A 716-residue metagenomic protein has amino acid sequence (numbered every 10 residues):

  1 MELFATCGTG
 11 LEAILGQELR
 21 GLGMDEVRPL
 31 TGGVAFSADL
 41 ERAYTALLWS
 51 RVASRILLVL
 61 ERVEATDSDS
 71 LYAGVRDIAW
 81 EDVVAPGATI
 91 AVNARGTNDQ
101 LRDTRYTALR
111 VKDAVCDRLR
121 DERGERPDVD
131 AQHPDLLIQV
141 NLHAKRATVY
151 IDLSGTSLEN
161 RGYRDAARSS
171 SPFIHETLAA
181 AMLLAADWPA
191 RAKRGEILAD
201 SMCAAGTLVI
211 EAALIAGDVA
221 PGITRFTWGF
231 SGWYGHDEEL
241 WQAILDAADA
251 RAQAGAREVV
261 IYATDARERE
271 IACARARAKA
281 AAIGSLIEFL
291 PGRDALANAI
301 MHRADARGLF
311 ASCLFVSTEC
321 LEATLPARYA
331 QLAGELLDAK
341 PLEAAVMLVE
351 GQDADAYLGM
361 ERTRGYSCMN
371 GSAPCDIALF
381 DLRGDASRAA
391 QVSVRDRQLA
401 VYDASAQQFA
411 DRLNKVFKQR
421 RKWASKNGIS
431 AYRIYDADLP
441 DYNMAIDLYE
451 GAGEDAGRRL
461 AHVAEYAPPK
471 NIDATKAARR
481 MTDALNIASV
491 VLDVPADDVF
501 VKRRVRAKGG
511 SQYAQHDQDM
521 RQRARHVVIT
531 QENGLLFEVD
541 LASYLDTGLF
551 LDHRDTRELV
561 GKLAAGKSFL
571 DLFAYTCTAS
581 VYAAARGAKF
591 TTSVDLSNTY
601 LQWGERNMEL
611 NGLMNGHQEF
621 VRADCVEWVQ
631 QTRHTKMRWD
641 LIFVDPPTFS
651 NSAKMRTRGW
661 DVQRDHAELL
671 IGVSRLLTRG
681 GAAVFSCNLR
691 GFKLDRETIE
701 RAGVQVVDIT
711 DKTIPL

Functional and structural regions predicted by a protein language model:
L30-G32, F36-N93, G451, A464: Conserved AdoMet
G74-G162, A431-E450, G457-R459, A477-F550 (+1 more regions): Non-catalytic substrate-recognition/targeting regions of SAM-dependent transferases
K145-C203, K508-A588, Q602-W603: Glycine-rich adenosyl-nucleotide cofactor-binding module
I174-D294, L559-N615, R622: Conserved S-adenosyl-L-methionine
R191, L296-D305, E627-K636: Short conserved loop adjoining the S-adenosyl-L-methionine
G217, K340-P341, L677-T678: Helix-to-beta-strand junctions that scaffold the AdoMet/dcAdoMet cofactor pocket in Class I SAM-dependent enzymes
W241, K279-A280, Q518-D519, H526-V528 (+2 more regions): Core alpha/beta nucleotide-donor-binding catalytic domains of modification enzymes
G292-Q391, G681-L716: C-terminal catalytic and target-recognition region of SAM-dependent MTase-like enzymes, primarily methyltransferases
